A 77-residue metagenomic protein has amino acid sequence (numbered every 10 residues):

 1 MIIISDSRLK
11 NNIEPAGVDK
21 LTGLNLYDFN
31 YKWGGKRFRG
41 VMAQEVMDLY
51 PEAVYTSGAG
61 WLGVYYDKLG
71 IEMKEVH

Functional and structural regions predicted by a protein language model:
M1-H77: C-terminal intramolecular chaperone/autoprocessing and neck/assembly modules of extracellular spikes and adhesins
